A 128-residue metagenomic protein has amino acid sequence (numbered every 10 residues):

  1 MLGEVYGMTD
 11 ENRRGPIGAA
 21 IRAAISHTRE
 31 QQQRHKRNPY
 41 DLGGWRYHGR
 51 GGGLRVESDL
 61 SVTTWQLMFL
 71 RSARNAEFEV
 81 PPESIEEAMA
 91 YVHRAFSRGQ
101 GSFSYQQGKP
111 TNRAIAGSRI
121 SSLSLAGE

Functional and structural regions predicted by a protein language model:
M1-E86, R94-E128: An alpha-helical repeat/solenoid feature that recognizes helix-turn-helix modules
Y91: Active-site neighborhood of glycoside hydrolase catalytic domains
